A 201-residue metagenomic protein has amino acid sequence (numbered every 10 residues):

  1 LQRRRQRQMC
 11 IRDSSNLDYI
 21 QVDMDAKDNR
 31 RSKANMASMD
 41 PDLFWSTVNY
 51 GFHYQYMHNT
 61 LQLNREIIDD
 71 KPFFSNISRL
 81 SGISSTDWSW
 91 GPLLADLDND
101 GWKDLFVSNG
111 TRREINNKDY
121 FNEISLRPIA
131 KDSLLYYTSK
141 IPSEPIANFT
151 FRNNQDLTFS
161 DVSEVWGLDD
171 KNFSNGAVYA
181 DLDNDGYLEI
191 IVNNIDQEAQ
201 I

Functional and structural regions predicted by a protein language model:
L1-D13: Single conserved hydrophobic/aromatic residue that forms the stacking wall/gate of nucleotide- or nucleobase-binding
R5, Y54-H58, L80-L93, E144-I146 (+1 more regions): Repeat-based blade/solenoid architectures
S14, D100, D104, D185: Acidic carboxylate motifs that coordinate Ca2+ or other divalent cations, activating on Asp/Glu
Y19-V22, L105-N109, D185, E189-N194: Hydrophobic beta-strand segments that make up the repeating blades of beta-propeller and related beta-repeat
A26-H53, T111-P142: Short, conserved, GDST-rich strand-edge loop motifs in beta-rich repeat architectures
M57-R65, A147-N153: Beta-propeller blade signature
I68-G82, L157-L168: Blade-edge beta-strand/turn elements of extracellular beta-propeller and related beta-sheet repeat scaffolds
